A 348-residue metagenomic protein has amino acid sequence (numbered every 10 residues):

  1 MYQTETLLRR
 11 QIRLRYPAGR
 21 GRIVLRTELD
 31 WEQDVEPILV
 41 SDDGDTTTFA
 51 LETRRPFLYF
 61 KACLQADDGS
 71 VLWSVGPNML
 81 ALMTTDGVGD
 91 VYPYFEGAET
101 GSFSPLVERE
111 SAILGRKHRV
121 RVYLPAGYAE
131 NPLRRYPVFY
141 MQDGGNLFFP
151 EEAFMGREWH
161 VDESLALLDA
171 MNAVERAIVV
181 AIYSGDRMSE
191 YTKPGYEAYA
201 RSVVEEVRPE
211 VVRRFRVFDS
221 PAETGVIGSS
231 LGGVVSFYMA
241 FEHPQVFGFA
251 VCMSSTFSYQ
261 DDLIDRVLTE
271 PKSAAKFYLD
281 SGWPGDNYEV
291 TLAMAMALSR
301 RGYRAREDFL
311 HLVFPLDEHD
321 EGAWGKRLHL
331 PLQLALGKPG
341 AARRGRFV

Functional and structural regions predicted by a protein language model:
M1-R9, D43-T47, R55, G76-R135 (+2 more regions): A domain-start/cap signature at the N-terminus of enzymes
R9-F57, C63-D86: Aromatic-rich carbohydrate-binding modules that target alpha-glucans
A129, S189-S230: Gly/Ser-rich "nucleophile elbow"/oxyanion-hole loop immediately N-terminal to the catalytic nucleophile in hydrolases
P132-L147: Short beta-strand element of the alpha/beta-hydrolase
G145-E205: Active-site machinery of serine-nucleophile hydrolases
S220-K272: Primarily recognizes the serine-hydrolase "nucleophile elbow" in alpha/beta-hydrolase and SGNH/GDSL folds
D280, P284-M296, R300-V348: C-terminal catalytic histidine-bearing segment of alpha/beta-hydrolase fold enzymes
